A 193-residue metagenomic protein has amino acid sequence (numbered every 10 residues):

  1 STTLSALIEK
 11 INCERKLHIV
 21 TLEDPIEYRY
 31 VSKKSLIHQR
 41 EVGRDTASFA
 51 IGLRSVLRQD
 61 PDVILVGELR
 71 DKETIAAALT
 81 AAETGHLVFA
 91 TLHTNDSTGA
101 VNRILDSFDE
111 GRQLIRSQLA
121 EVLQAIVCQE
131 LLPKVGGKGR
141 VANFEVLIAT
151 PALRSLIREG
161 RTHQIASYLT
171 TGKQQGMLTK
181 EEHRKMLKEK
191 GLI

Functional and structural regions predicted by a protein language model:
S1-I193: Short, flexible helix-loop junctions that flank or precede catalytic/ligand sites
